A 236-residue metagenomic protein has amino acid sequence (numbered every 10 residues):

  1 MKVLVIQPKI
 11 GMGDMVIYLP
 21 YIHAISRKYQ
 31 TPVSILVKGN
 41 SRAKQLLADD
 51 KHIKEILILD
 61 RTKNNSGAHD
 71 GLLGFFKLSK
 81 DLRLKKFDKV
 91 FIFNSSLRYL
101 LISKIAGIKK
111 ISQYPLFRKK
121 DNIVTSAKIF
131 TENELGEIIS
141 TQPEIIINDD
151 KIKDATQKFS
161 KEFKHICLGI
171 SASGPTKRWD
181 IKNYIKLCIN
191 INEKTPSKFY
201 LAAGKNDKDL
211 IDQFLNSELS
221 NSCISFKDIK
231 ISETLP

Functional and structural regions predicted by a protein language model:
M1-P236: Catalytic machinery of carbohydrate-active enzymes, primarily nucleotide-sugar-dependent glycosyltransferases
